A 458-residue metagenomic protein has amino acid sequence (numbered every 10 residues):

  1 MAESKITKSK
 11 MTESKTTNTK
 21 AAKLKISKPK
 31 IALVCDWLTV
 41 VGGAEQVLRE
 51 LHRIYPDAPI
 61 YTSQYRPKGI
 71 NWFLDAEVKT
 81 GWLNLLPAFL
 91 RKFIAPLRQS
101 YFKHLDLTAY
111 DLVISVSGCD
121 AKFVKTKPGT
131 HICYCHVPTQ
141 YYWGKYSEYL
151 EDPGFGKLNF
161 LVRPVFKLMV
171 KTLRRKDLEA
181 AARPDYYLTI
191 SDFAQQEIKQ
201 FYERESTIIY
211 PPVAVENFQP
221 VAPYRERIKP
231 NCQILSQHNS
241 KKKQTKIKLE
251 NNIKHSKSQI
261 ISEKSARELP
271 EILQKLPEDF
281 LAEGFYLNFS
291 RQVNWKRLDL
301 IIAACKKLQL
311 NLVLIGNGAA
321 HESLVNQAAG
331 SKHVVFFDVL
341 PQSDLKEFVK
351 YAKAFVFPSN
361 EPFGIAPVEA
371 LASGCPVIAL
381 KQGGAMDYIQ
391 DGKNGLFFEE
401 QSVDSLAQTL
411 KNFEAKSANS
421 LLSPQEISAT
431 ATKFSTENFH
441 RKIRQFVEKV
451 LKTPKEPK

Functional and structural regions predicted by a protein language model:
I54-K122: Active-site donor-binding segments of glycosyltransferases and PAPS-dependent sulfotransferases
G154-Y187: Membrane-proximal helix-turn-helix segments that form the acceptor-binding/catalytic region of lipid-linked
Y186, N231-I234, P270-K296, I302-K306: Conserved donor-binding/catalytic core segment of Leloir-type glycosyltransferases
Y286, K350-P362, C375: Acidic donor-binding loop of glycosyltransferase active sites
E322-S343: Nucleotide-activated donor-binding/catalytic signature segment of Leloir-type glycosyltransferases, i.e., the conserved
V339, E347-A352, I443: Short alpha-helical donor nucleotide-sugar binding micro-motif in glycosyltransferases
P376-L380: Short hydrophobic beta-strand element within catalytic cores of glycosyltransferases and related nucleotide-activated
D391-G392, L396-V403, K411-A418: Conserved acidic donor-binding segment of nucleotide-sugar-dependent glycosyltransferases
